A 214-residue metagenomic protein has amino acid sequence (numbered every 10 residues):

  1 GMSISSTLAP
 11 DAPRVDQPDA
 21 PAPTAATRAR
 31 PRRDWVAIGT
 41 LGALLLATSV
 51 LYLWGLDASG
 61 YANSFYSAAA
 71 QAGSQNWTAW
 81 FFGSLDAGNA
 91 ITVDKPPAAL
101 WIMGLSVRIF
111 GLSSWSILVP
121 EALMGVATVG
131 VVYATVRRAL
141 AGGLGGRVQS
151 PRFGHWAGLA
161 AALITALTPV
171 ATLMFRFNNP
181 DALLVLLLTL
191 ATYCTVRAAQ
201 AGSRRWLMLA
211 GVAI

Functional and structural regions predicted by a protein language model:
M2-I214: Membrane-integral, polyisoprenol-dependent glycosyltransferases of the GT-C/oligosaccharyltransferase superfamily
